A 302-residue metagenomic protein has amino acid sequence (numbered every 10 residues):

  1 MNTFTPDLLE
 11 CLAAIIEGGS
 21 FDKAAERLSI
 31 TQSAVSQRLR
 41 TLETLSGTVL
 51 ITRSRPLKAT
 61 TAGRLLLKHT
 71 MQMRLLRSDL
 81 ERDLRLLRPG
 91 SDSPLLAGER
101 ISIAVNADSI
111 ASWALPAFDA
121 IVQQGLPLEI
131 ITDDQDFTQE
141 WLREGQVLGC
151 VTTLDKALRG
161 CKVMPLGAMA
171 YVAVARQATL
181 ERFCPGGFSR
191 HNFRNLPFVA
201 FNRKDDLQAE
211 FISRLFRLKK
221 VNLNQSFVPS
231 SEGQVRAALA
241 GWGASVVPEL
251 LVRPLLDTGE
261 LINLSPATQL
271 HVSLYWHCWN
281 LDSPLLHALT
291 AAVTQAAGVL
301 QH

Functional and structural regions predicted by a protein language model:
A13-T31: Short helix-boundary/capping micro-motifs
E43-R64: A short LG(V/I)-centered, amphipathic sequence patch enriched for acidic residue(s) preceding the LG motif
L45-S46, L66-P94, V293: Alpha-helical linker/hinge and terminal dimerization helices associated with HTH transcriptional regulators
S93-R159: Central regulatory/effector-binding core of bacterial HTH transcription factors
F137, Q146, L218-N263: Hydrophobic hinge/microswitch elements
V163-V199: Flexible hinge/capping segments at coil-to-helix
R194-K219: Secondary-structure junction motif
P266-H302: A late-sequence structural motif
